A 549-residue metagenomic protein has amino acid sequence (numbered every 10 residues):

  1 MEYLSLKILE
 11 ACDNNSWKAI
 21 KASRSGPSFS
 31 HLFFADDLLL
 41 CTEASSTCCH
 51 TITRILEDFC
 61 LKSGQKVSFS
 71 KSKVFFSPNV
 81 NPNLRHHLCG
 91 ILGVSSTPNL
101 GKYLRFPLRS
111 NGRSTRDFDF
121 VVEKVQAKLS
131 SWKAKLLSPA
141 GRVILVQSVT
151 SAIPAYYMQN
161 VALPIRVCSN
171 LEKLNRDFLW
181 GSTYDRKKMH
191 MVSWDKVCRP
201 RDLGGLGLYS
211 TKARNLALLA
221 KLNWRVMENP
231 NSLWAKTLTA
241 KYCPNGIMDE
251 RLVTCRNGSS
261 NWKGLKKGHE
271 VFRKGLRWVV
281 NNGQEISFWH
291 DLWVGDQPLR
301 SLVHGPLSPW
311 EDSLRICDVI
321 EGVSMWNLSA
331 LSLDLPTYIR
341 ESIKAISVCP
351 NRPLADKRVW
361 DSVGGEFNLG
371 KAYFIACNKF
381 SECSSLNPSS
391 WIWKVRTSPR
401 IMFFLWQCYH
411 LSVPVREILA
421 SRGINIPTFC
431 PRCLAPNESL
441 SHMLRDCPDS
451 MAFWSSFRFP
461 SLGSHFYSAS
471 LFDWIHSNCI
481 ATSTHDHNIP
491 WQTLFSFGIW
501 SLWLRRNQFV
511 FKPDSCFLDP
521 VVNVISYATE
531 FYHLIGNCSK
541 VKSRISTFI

Functional and structural regions predicted by a protein language model:
M1-I549: A helix-boundary/hinge signal
